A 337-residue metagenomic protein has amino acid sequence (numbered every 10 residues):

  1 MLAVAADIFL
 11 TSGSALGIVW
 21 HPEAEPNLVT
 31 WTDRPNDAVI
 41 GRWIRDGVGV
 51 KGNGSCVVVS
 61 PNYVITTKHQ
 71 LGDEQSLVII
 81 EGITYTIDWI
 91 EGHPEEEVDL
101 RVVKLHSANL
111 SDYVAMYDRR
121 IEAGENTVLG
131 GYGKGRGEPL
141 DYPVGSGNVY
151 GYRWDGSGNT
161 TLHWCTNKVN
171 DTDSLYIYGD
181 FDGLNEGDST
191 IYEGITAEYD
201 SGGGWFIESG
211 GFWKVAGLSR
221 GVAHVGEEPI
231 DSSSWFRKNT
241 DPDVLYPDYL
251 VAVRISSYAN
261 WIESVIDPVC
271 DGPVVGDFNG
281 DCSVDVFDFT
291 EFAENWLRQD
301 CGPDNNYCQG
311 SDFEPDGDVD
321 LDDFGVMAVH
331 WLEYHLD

Functional and structural regions predicted by a protein language model:
M1-T11: Bacterial N-terminal signal peptides
L16-N36, G54-Q70, N159-W164, V169 (+2 more regions): C-terminal subregion of chymotrypsin/trypsin-like serine protease catalytic domains
A38-P61, T86: A conserved glycine-rich beta-strand in the N-terminal activation segment of trypsin-fold
W43-R45, V103-L110: A structural micro-motif recognizing beta-strand termini and the immediately following turn/loop segments
V59-P61, I65-V98, A108, I121-V128 (+2 more regions): Catalytic-histidine neighborhood of serine endopeptidases, predominantly the chymotrypsin-like S1/PA family
H69-Q75, H106-S111, Y132-G137, D171-L175 (+5 more regions): Acidic glycine-/aspartate-rich tracts in secreted/extracellular proteins
H106-I195, S219-H224: Chymotrypsin/trypsin-fold serine protease catalytic domain
V269-D337: Cellulosome-associated attachment modules in secreted, modular CAZymes
